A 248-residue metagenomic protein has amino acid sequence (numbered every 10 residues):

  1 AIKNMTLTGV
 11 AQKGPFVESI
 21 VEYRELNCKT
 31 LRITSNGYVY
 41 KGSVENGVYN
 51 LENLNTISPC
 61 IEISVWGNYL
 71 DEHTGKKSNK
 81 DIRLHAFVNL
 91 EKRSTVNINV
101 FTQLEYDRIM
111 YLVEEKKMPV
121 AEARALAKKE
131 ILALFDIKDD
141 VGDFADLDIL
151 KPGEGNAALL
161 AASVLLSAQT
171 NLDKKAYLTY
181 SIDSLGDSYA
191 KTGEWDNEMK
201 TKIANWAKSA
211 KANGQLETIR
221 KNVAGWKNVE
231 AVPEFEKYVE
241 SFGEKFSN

Functional and structural regions predicted by a protein language model:
A1-N248: Feature for extracytoplasmic/surface-facing segments of secreted or surface-associated proteins, emphasizing
